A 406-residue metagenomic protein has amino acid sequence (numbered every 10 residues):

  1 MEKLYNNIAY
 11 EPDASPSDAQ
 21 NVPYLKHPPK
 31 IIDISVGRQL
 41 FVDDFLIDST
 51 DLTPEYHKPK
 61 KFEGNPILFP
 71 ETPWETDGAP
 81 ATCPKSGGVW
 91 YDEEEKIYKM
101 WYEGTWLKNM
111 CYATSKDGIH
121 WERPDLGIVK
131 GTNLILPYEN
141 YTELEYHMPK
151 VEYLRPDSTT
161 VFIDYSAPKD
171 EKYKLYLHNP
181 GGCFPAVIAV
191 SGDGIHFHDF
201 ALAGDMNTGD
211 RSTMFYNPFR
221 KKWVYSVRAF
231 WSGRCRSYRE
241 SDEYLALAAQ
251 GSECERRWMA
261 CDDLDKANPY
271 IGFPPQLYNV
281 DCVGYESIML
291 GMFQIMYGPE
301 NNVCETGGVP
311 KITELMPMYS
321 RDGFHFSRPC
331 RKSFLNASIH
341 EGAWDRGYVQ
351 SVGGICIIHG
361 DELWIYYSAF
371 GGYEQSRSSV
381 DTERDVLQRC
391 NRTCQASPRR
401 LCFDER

Functional and structural regions predicted by a protein language model:
M1-Y278, V283-R346, G360, Y367-R406: Beta-rich carbohydrate-recognition and catalytic domains
C330-K332, V352-I355: Beta-strand/loop-rich accessory regions of lumenal/periplasmic or secreted enzymes, predominantly carbohydrate-active
V352, E362-I365: Long, C-terminal catalytic modules of enzymes
